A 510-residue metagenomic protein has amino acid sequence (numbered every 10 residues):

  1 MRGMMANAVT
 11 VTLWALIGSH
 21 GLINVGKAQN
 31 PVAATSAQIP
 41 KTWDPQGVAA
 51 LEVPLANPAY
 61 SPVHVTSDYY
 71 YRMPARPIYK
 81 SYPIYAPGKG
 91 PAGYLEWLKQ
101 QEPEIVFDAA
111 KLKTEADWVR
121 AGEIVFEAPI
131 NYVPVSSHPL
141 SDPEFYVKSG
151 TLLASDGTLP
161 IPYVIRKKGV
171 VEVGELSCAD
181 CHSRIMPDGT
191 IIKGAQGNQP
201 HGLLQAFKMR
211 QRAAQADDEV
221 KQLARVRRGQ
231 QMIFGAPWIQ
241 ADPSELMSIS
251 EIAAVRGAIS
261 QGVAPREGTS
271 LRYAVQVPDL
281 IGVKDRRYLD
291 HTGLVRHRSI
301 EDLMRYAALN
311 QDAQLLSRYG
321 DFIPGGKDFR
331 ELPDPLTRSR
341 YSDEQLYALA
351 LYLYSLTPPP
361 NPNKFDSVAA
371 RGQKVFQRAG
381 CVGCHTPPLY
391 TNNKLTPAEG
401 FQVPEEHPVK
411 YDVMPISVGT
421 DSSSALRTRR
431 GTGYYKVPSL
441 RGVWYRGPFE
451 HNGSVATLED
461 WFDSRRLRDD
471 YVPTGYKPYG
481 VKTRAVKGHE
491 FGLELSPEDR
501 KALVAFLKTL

Functional and structural regions predicted by a protein language model:
M1-A6: N-terminal secretory signal peptides that target proteins for export/translocation
N7-G21: Bacterial N-terminal signal peptides
G26-L510: Periplasmic c-type cytochrome electron-transfer domains
